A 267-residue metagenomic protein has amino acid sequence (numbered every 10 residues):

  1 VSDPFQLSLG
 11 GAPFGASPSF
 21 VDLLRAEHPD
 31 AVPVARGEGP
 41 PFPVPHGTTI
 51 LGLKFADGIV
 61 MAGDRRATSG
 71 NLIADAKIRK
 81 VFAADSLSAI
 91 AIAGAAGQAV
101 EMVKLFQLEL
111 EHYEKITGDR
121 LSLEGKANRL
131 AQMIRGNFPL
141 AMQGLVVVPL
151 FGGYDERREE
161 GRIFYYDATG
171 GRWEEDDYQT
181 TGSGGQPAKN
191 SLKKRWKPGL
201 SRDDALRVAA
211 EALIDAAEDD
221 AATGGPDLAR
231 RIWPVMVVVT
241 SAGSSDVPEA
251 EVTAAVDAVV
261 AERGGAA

Functional and structural regions predicted by a protein language model:
V1-A267: Long, low-complexity N-terminal extensions
